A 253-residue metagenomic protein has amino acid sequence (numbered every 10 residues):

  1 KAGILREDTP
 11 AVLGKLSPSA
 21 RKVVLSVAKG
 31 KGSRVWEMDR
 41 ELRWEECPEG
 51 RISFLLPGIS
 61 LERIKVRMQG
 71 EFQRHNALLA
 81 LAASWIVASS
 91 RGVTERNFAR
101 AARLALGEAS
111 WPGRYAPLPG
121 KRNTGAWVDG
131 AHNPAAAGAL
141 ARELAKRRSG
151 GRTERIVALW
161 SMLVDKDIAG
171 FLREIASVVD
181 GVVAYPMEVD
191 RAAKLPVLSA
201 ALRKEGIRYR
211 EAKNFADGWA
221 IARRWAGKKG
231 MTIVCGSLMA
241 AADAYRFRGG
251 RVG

Functional and structural regions predicted by a protein language model:
K1-R63, A77-N97: Acidic, Mg2+-coordinating active-site environments of NTP-dependent enzymes
P10, G125, V157, M231-I233: Hydrophobic "anchor" residues on beta-strands that sit immediately upstream of conserved functional sites
G14, A28, N76, A80 (+3 more regions): Residue-level signal for inorganic ion chemistry
G14-P18, V27-C47, R67-E71, V93-A109 (+4 more regions): Beta-strand->loop->alpha-helix junctions that form or flank phosphate-binding loops in nucleotide-handling enzymes
S17-W36, C47-G50, G125-V128, P134 (+1 more regions): C-terminal helical cap/extension that packs against the catalytic core of soluble nucleotide-cofactor enzymes
G58-G181: Nucleotide phosphate-binding/pyrophosphate-handling subdomain across enzymes that bind or process nucleotide phosphates
V87-A88, L144, R148, L202 (+2 more regions): Active-site catalytic pocket residues across diverse enzymes, especially alpha/beta-hydrolases
L238-G253: Glycine/aspartate-rich loop-and-adjacent alpha/beta segment that forms the canonical ThDP
